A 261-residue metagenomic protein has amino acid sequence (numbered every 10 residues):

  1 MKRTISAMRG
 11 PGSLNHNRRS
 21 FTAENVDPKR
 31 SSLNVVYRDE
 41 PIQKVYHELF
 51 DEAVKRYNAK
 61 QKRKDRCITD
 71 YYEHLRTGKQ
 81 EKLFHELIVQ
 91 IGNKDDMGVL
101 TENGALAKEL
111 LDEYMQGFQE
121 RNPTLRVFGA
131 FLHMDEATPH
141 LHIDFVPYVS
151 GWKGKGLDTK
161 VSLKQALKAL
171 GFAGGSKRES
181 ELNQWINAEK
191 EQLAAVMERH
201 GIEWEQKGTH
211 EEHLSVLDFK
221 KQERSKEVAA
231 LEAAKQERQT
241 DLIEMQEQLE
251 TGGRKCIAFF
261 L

Functional and structural regions predicted by a protein language model:
M1-L261: N-terminal nicking endonuclease/strand-transfer module with a His-rich metal-binding environment and a catalytic Tyr
